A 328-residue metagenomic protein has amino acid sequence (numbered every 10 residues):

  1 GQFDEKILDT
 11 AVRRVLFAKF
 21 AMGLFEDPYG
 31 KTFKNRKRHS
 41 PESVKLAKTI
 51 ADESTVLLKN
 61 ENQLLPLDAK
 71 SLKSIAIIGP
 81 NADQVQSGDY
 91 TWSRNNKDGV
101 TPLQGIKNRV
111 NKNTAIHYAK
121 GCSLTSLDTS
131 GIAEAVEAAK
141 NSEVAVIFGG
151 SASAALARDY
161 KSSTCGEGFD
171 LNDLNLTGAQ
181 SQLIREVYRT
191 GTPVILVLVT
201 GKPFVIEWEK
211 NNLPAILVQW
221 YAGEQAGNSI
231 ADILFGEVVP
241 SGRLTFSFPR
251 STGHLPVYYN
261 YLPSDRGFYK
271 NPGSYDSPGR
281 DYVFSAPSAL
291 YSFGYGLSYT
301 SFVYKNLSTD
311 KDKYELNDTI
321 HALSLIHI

Functional and structural regions predicted by a protein language model:
G1-A51: Active-site or pore-adjacent capping/gating segments
G1-E5, F17, K45-I326: C-terminal non-catalytic regions of proteins with extracellular/luminal or membrane-system context
